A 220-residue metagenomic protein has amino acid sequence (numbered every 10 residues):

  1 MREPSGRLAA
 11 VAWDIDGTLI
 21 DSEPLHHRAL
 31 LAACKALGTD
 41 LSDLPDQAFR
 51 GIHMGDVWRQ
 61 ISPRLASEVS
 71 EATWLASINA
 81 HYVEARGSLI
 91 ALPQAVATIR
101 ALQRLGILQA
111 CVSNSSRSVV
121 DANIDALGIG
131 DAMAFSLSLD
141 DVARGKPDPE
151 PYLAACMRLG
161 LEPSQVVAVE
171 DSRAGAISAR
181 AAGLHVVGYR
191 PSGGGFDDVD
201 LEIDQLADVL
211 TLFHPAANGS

Functional and structural regions predicted by a protein language model:
M1-A10, R100-I107, S116-S220: Asp-based, Mg2+/Mn2+-dependent phosphohydrolase catalytic module
R2-Q47: Active-site neighborhood of HAD-like aspartate-dependent phosphohydrolases
T18, S113-S115: Conserved phosphate-coupling serine/threonine residues in phosphotransfer and NTP-handling enzymes
L25, F49-H53, I90-Q94, S115 (+3 more regions): Short beta->alpha linker loops
H27, L31, M54-R59, E71 (+3 more regions): An amphipathic alpha-helix signature
A33-C34, H53-S67, N123, C156: Helix-loop "lid/cap" segments that line or gate small-molecule binding pockets
T39-L41, S67, I129, L161: Helix N-cap/coil-helix junction residues
Q60-R100, L105: Metal-dependent phosphoesterase signature
